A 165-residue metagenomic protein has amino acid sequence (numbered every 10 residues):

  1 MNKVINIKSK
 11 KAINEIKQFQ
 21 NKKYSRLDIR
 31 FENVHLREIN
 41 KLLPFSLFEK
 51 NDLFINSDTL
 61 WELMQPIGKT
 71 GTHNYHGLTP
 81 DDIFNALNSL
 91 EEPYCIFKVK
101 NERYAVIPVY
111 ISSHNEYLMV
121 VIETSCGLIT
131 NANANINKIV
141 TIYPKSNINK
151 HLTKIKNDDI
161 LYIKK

Functional and structural regions predicted by a protein language model:
M1-K165: Ribonuclease/tRNase effector modules and their secretory precursors
